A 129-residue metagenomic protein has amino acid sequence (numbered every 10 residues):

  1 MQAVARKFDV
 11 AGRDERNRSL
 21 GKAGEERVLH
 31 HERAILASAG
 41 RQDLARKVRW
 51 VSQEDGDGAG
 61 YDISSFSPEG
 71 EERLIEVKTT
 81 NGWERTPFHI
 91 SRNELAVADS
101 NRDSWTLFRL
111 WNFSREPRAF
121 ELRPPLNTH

Functional and structural regions predicted by a protein language model:
M1-R41: A short mid-domain helix/strand-loop element embedded in enzyme catalytic domains that forms or borders the active-site
D9, G56, S64, P124-H129: Poly-acidic low-complexity segments
V28, E32, Y61-S65, R73-N81: Conserved catalytic cores of phosphodiester-cleaving nucleases, focusing on short active-site segments
I35-F66: A short acidic/basic microdomain associated with nuclease active sites
A39, R46-K47, E69, L74 (+2 more regions): Active/binding-pocket-proximal capping segment
G58-G60, G70-E72, R85, R102-W105: Active-site lining segments that contact anionic ligands and/or coordinate catalytic metals
V77-T128: Catalytic cores of nucleic-acid endonucleases
